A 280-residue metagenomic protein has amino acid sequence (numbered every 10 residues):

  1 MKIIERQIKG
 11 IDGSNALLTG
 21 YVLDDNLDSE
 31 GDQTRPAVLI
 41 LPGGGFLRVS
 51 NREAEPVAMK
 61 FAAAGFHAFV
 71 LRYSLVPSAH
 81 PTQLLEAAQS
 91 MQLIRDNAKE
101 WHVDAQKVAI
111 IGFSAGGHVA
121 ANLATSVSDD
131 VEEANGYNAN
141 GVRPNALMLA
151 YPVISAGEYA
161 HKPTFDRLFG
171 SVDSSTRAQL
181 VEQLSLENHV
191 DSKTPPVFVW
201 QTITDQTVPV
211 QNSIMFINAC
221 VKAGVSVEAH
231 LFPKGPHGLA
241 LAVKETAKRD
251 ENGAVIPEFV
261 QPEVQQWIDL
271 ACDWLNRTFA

Functional and structural regions predicted by a protein language model:
M1-Q33, P257-E263: N-terminal cap/lid segment of alpha/beta-hydrolase-fold proteins
D32, N51-F69: Short amphipathic alpha-helix adjacent to the substrate-entry channel of hydrolases
T34-G43: Short beta-strand element of the alpha/beta-hydrolase
V49-N51, L71-A105: Catalytic nucleophile-loop/oxyanion-hole region of alpha/beta-hydrolase and closely related hydrolase-like folds
Q92-P163, S174, V181: Primarily recognizes the serine-hydrolase "nucleophile elbow" in alpha/beta-hydrolase and SGNH/GDSL folds
K193, V199-Q201, D205: Short beta-strand/loop motif that positions the catalytic acidic residue of the alpha/beta-hydrolase fold
Q206-M215, A240: Conserved alpha/beta-hydrolase "acid-adjacent" motif
I217-A280: C-terminal catalytic histidine-bearing segment of alpha/beta-hydrolase fold enzymes
